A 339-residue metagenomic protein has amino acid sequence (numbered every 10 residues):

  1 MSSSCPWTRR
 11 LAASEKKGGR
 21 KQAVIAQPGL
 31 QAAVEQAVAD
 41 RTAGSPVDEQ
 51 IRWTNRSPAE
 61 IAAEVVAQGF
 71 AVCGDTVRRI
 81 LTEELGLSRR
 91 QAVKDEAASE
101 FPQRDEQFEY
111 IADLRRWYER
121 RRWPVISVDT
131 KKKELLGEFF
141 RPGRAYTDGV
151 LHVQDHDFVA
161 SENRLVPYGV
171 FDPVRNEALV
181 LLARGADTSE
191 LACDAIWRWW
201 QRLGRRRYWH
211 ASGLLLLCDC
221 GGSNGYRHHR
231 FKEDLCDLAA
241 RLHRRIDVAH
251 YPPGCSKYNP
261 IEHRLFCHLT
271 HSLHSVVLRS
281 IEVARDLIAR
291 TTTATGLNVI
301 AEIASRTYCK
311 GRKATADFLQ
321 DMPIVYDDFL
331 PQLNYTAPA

Functional and structural regions predicted by a protein language model:
S2-K21, S88-S99: Short Lys/Arg-enriched helix C-cap and helix-to-coil transition segments that create basic nucleic-acid-contact patches
K16-A71: A short, amphipathic alpha-helix used for macromolecular contacts
E60, A71-H152: Charge-mixed, compositionally biased segments that are often intrinsically disordered regulatory tracts
V150-L217, G221-G222: Electropositive, glycine- and tryptophan-enriched low-complexity nucleic-acid-binding patches
C218-F231, P252-Y258: Acidic, metal-coordinating catalytic cores used for nucleic-acid/nucleotide bond scission and strand-transfer chemistry
V248-T270: RNase H-like two-metal-ion nuclease catalytic core shared by retroviral integrases and related mobile-element nucleases
S275-A339: C-terminal accessory extensions appended to soluble enzyme cores
